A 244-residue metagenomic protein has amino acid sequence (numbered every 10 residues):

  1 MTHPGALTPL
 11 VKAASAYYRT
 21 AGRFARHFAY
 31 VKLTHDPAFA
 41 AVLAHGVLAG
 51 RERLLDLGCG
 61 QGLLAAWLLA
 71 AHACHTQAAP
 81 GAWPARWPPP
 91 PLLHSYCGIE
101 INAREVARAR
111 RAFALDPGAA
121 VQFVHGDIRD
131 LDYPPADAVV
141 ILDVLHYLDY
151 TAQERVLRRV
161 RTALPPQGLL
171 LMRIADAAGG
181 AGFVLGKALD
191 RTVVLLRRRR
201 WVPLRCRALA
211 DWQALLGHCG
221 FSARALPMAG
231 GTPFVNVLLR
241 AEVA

Functional and structural regions predicted by a protein language model:
T2-H45, Q61-D132, T151, L171-A244: Class I (Rossmann-like) S-adenosyl-L-methionine-dependent methyltransferase catalytic domain, capturing the SAM-binding
V47-A49, P165: Short conserved AdoMet
E52-G60: Conserved class I S-adenosyl-L-methionine
A136-D137: Local beta-strand N-terminus motif with an aromatic residue
V140: A conserved beta-strand element that flanks and buttresses the S-adenosyl-L-methionine
D143-V144: Short catalytic micro-motifs in class I SAM-dependent methyltransferases
E154-P166: A short glycine-rich, Lys/Arg-flanked "PGG" loop and its adjoining helix->strand segment in the class I
